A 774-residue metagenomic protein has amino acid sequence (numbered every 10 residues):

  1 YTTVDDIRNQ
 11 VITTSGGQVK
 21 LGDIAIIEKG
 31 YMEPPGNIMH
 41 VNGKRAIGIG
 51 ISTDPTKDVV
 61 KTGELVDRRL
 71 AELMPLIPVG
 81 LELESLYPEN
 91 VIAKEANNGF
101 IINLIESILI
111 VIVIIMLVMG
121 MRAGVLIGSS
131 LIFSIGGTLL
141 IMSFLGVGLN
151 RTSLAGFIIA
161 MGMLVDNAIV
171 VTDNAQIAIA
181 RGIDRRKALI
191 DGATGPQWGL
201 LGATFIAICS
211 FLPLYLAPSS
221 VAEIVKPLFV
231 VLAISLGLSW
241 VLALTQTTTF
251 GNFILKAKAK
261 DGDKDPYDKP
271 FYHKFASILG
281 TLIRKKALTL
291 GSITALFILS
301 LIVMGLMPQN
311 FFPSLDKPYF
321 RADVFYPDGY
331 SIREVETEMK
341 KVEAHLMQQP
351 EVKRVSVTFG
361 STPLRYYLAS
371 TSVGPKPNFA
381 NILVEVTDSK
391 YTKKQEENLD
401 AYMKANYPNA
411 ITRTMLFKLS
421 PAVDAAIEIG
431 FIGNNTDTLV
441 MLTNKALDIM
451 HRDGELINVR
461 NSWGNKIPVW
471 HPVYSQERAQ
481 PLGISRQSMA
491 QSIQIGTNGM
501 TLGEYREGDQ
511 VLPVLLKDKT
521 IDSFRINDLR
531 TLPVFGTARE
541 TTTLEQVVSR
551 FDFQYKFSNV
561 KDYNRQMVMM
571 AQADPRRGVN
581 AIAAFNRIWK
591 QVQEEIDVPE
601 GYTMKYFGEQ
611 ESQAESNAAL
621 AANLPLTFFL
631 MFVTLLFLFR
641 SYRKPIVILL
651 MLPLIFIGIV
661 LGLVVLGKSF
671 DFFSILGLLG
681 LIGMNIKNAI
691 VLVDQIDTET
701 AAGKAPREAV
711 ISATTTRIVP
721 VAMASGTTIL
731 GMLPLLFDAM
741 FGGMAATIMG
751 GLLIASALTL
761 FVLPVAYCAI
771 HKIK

Functional and structural regions predicted by a protein language model:
Y1-E106, M116, T172, A188 (+3 more regions): Extracytoplasmic/periplasmic membrane-proximal domains and adjacent transmembrane bundles of envelope biogenesis
N9, R333-A422, D448, E477-T497: Solvent-exposed, membrane-proximal periplasmic/extracellular interface segments of envelope transport and secretion
I38-R45, S85-Y87, F250-A257, F312-P318 (+5 more regions): Flexible hinge/switch segments at interdomain interfaces of large molecular machines
E82, L109-I177, I234, V633-R717 (+3 more regions): Hydrophobic transmembrane alpha-helices and their membrane-interface caps in long multi-pass transport proteins
L86, A93, N97, T172 (+4 more regions): Helix-loop junctions and hydrophobic alpha-helical segments within the transmembrane domains of large membrane
M161-A175, Q197-L216, E223-D263, I382 (+4 more regions): Transmembrane alpha-helices and their membrane-interface boundaries in multi-pass membrane transporters and channels
P196, D263-P313, K353: Signature of alpha-helical transmembrane segments and their immediate interfacial
L214-I224, T294-Y330, I411, A426 (+2 more regions): Transmembrane helices with small-residue packing motifs
